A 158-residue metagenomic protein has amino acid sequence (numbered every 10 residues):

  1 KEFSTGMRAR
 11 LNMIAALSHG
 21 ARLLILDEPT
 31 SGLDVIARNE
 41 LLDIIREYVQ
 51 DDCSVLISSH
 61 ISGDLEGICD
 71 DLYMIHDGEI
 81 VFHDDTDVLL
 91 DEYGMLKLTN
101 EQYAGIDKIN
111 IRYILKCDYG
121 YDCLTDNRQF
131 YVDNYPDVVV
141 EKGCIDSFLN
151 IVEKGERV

Functional and structural regions predicted by a protein language model:
K1-G63, G67-D70, H76: ABC transporter nucleotide-binding domains
L24-I25, P29, Q102-I106, R128-N134 (+1 more regions): Short, surface-exposed beta-strand/loop "edge" segments at domain boundaries and coil↔beta transitions
G32, I80, G94, P136-V139: Short N-terminal micro-motifs specific to bacterial/archaeal maturation and metal-cluster initiation sites
N39, L90, D146-L149: Generic structural signal for individual residues within well-ordered alpha-helical segments across diverse proteins
L42-L56, H60-T125: ABC transporter nucleotide-binding domain
Y113-V158: C-terminal coupling/interaction segments
